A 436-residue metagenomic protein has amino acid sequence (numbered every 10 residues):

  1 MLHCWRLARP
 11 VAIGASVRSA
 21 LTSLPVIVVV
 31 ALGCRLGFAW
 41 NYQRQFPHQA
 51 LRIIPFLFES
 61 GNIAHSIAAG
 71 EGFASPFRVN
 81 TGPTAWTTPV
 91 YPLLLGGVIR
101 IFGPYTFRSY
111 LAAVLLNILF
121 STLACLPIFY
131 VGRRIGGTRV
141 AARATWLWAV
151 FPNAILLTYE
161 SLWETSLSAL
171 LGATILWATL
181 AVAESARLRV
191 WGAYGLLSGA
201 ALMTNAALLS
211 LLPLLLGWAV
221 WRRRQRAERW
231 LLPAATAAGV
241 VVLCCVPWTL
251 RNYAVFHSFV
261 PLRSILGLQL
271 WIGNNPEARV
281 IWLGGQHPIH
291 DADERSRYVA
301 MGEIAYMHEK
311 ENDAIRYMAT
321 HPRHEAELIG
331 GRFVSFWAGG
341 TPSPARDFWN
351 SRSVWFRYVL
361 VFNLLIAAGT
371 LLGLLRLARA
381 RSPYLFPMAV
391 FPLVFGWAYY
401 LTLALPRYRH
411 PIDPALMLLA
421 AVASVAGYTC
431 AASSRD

Functional and structural regions predicted by a protein language model:
V28, A85, P89-L93, I101-L126 (+2 more regions): Loop-to-helix entry region of an early transmembrane alpha helix in multi-pass inner-membrane enzymes
A31-C34, A144-N153, L170, W177 (+2 more regions): Short helix- or helix-capping micro-motifs that position conserved polar/aromatic residues at function-defining sites
R108, A112, L119, K310 (+2 more regions): Membrane-interface anchor segments at the N-terminal boundary of transmembrane helices in multi-pass membrane enzymes
A112-G136, A173-A178, A368-L372: Transmembrane-helix motifs of polytopic, lipid-linked glycan transferases
P127-Y130, L147, L167-E184, V190-S198 (+1 more regions): Specific aromatic-rich, kink-prone transmembrane helix
I135, L167, I175-A193, A201 (+4 more regions): Membrane-interface transmembrane helices that cradle and orient dolichyl/undecaprenyl
A144-T145, V190-N205, L215-L216, V240-C244 (+1 more regions): Membrane-interface alpha helices of multi-pass inner-membrane proteins
Y253, F259-S335: Membrane-proximal stem/loop segments at transmembrane-domain junctions that anchor or position
